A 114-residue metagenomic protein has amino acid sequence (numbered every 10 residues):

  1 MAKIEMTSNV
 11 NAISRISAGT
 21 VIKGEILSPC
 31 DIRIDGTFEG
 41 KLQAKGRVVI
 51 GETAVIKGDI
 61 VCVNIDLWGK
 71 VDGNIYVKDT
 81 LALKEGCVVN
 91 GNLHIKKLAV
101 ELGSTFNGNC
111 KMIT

Functional and structural regions predicted by a protein language model:
M1-L27, D31-E39, R47, E52-V55 (+3 more regions): Intrinsically disordered, low-complexity terminal regions
